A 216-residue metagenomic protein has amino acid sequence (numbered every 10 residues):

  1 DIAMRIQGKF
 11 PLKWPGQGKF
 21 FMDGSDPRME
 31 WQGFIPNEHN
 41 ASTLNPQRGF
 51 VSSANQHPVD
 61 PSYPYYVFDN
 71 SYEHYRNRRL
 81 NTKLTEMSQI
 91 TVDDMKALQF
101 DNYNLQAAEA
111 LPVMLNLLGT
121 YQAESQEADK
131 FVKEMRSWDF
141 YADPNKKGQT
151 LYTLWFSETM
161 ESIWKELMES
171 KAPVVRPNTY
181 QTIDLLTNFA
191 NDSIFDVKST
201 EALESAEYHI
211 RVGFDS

Functional and structural regions predicted by a protein language model:
D1-M87, Y141-A142, F156-I163, P173: Hydrophobic alpha-helical segments
I2, Q99-S216: Acidic, low-complexity N-terminal propeptides/linkers enriched in Ser/Thr/Asp/Gly that mediate export, maturation
A54-P64, Y75-R78, S88-V92, A107-L115 (+1 more regions): Short acidic (Asp/Glu) and glycine-rich catalytic loops that position anionic groups and cofactors
R76-K83, T91, M95, Q99 (+3 more regions): Stable alpha-helical elements in mature extracytoplasmic
E86-Q89, Y121: M16/insulysin-pitrilysin zinc metalloprotease superfamily fold
S88-D94, N145, S205: General structural signal for secondary-structure boundaries
